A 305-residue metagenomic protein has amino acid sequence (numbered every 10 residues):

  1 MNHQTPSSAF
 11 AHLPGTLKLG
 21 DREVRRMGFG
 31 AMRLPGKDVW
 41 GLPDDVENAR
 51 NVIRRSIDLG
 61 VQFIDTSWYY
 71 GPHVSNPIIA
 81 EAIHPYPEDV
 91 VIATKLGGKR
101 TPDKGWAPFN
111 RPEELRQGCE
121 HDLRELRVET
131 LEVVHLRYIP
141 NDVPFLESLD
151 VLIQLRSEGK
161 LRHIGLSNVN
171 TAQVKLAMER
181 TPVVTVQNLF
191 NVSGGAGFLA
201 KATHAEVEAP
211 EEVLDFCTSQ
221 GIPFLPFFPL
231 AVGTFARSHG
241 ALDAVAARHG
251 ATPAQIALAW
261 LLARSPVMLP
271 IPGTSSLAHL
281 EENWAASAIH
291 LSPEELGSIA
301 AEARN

Functional and structural regions predicted by a protein language model:
M1-V90, V232: N-terminal binding-site loop/beta-alpha segment at the start of enzyme catalytic domains that lines or forms
H3-A9, I139-N305: Beta/alpha (TIM)-barrel catalytic core signal, keyed to glycine-rich beta->alpha loops juxtaposed to Asp/Glu that bind
D21-E23, D58, A80-V91, L123-R127 (+2 more regions): Acidic (Asp/Glu)-rich catalytic clusters
F29, A49, S56, I64 (+11 more regions): Conserved, mostly hydrophobic/aromatic
P35-V39, K99-W106, G194-L199, H279-E282: A short acidic, helix-capping loop that chelates divalent metal ions and anchors anionic groups
L42-S56, N110-L126, N170-L176: Short, acidic/polar
D89-P102: A short, structured active-site edge motif that brings together acidic residues
L123-D142: Active-site groove signature of glycoside hydrolases
